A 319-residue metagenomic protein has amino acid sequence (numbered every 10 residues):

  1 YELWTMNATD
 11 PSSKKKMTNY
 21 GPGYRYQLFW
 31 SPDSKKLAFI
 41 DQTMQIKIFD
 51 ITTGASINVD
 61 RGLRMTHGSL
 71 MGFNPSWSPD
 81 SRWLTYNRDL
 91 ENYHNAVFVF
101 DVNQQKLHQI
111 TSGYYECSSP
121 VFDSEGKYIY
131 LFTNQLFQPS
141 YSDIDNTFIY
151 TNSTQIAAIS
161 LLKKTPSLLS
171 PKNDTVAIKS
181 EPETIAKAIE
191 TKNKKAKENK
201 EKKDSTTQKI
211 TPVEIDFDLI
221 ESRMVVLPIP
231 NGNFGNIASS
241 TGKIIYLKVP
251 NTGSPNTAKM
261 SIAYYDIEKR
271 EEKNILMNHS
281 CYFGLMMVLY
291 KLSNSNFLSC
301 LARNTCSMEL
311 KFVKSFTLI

Functional and structural regions predicted by a protein language model:
Y1, Q42, D89, N134 (+2 more regions): Short loop/turn segments immediately following the C-termini of beta-strands
Y1-W4, Q45-I48, Y93-V97, S153-A157 (+2 more regions): Structural motif
M6-Y26, P32-D33, D50-F73, R88-L90 (+8 more regions): Multi-bladed beta-propeller domains
P32-D33, P79-D80, S124-E125, S240-T241 (+1 more regions): Residue-level detector of Asp-centered blade-edge/turn motifs that repeat once per structural unit in beta-propeller
S34-L37, S81-L84, I129, I244-Y246 (+1 more regions): Hydrophobic beta-strand positions that form the internal "hydrophobic ladder" of WD40/Gbeta-like beta-propeller blades
D89, F132-T151, L161-K203, N251-T257: Short, conserved, GDST-rich strand-edge loop motifs in beta-rich repeat architectures
Q104, K194-S205, I215-K273, Y282: Long hydrophobic segments that form regular secondary structure
